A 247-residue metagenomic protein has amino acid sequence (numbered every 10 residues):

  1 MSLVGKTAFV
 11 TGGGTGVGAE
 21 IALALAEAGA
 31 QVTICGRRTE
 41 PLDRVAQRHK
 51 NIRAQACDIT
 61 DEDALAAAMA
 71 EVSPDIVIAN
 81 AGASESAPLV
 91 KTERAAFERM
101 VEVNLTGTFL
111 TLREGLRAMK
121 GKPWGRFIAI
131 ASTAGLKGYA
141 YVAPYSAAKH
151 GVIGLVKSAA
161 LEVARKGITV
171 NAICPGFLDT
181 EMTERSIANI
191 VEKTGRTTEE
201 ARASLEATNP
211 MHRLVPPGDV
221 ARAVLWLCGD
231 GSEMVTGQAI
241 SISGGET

Functional and structural regions predicted by a protein language model:
G14-T15: Conserved glycine-rich cofactor-binding loop
P88-L89, A96-V101, L205: Substrate-binding pocket helix/loop in short-chain dehydrogenase/reductase
T92, G138-S146, S158: Active-site loop-to-helix junction immediately N-terminal to the catalytic Tyr of the SDR YXXXK motif in Rossmann-fold
L112, A148, V156: Active-site helix of classical SDR
L112, L116, W124, M211-I242: C-terminal substrate-recognition "lid" of short-chain dehydrogenase/reductases
S132: Residue(s) in the substrate-gating loop at a strand-loop-helix junction that position the organic substrate next
A164, T169, V235-G237: Short, small/polar-rich loop/turn modules that mediate ligand/substrate recognition or access, typified
